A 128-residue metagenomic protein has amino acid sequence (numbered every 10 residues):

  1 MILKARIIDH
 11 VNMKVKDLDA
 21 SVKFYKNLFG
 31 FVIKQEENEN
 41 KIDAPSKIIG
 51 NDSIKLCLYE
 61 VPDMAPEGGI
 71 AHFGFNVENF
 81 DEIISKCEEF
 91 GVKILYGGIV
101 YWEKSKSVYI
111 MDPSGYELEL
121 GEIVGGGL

Functional and structural regions predicted by a protein language model:
M1-D19, A71-F73, V124-L128: N-terminal beta-strand motif that seeds the catalytic metal site of vicinal oxygen chelate
K4-I7, A65-G69, Y101-W102: Short glycine-enriched loop/turn motifs at secondary-structure junctions
D9, D43-P45, A71, K104-K106: Residue-level marker for the onset of beta-strands and adjacent loop->beta junctions in well-ordered domains
N12, V32-N40, G97-Y101, I123-L128: Conserved catalytic-core motifs of GNAT/GCN5-like acyltransferases
N12-K55: Core segments of cupin and vicinal oxygen chelate
L18, F73-E117: Vicinal oxygen chelate
D52-K55, D63-M64, F80-D81: Short, charged/polar surface micro-motifs in flexible loops or helix N-caps
C57-Y59, Y109, E119: Conserved beta-strand in the GNAT
